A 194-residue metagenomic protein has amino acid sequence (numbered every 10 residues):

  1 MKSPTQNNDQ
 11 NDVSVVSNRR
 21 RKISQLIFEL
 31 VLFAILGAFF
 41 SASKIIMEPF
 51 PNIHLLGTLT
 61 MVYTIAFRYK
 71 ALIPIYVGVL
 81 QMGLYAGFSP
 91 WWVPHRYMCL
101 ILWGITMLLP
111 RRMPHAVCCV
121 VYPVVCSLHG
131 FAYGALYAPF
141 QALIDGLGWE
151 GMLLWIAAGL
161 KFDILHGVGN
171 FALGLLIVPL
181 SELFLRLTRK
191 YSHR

Functional and structural regions predicted by a protein language model:
K2, K22, K44, K70 (+3 more regions): Context-gated lysine
K2-G37, P74-G78, P94-D145, V178: Short helix-perturbing small/polar motifs within transmembrane alpha-helices
L26, L30, P51, G169-A172: Short, contiguous, pocket-lining structural segments that sit at or immediately flank catalytic/ligand-binding sites
G37-P110: Alpha-helical membrane segments and adjacent membrane-interface helices in multi-pass membrane proteins
W92-P94, H115-R194: Membrane-embedded alpha-helical hairpins and interfacial helices in multi-pass inner-membrane proteins
